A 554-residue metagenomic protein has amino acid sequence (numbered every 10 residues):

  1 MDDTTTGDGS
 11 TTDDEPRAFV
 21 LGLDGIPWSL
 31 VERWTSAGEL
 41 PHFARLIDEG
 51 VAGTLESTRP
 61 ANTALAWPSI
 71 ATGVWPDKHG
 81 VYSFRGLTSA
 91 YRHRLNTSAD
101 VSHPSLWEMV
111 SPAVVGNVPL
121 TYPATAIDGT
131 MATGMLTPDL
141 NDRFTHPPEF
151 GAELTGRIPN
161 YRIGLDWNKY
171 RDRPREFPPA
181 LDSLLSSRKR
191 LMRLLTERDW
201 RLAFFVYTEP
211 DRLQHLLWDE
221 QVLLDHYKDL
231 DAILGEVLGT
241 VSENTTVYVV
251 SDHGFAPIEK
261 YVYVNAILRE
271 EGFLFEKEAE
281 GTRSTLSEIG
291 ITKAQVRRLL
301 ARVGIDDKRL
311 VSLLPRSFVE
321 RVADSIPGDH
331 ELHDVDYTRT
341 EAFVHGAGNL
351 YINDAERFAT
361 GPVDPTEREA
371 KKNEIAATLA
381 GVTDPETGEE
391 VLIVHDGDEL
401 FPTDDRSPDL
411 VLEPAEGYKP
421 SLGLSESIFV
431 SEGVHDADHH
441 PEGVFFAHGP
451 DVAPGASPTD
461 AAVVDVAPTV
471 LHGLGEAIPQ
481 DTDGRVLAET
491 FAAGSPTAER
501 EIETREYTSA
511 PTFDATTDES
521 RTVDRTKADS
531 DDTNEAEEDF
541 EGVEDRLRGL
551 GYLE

Functional and structural regions predicted by a protein language model:
M1-V51, T482, E535-E538, G542-L553: Active-site-proximal N-terminal segment of extracellular/periplasmic enzymes that hydrolyze or transfer
D2-D3, G9, G86-R94, H103-P104 (+2 more regions): Membrane-interface soluble catalytic domains
V20, H42, W218, K228-R269 (+5 more regions): Metal-dependent active-site segment of extracytoplasmic phospho-/sulfohydrolases and closely related
E32-I70, V74-K78, V114: Short, structured active-site-proximal loop/turn typified by the sulfatase FGly-forming signature C/S-X-P-X-R
G53-A71, G116-A126, V206-T208, G254 (+1 more regions): Short, solvent-exposed turn/loop segments enriched in Gly/Ser/Thr/Pro and often Arg
T54, P112-N117, L202-V206, Y248-V250 (+3 more regions): A structural signal for short, well-ordered beta-strand segments and their strand-loop junctions that often border
V74-L217, I289-A323, T338-G361, P365-R368 (+1 more regions): His/Asp/Glu-rich, glycine-adjacent segments that coordinate divalent cations and/or stabilize oxyanion chemistry on
Q214-E220, A456-S457: Short acidic, glycine/proline-rich loop/turn micro-motifs
